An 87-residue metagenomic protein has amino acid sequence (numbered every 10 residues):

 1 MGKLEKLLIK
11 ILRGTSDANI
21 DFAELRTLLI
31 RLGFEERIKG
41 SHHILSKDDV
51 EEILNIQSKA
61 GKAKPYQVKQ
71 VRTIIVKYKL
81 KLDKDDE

Functional and structural regions predicted by a protein language model:
M1-L4, K84: Extended low-complexity, intrinsically disordered regulatory tracts
K3-K6, K10-T27, E36: A charge-rich, low-complexity, intrinsically flexible signal that marks solvent-exposed coils, linkers, repeats
K6-K10, N55-I56, T73-K79: Basic helix-extension-helix modules of the SAP/HeH family
T15, S58-G61: Short, flexible active-site loop motifs that bind/organize anionic cofactors or intermediates
T27, H43, K69-T73: N-terminal, well-ordered alpha-helical segments
L28-L54, S58: A short, structured beta-strand/loop element
A60-D86: C-terminal structural segments of small proteins and small subunits
